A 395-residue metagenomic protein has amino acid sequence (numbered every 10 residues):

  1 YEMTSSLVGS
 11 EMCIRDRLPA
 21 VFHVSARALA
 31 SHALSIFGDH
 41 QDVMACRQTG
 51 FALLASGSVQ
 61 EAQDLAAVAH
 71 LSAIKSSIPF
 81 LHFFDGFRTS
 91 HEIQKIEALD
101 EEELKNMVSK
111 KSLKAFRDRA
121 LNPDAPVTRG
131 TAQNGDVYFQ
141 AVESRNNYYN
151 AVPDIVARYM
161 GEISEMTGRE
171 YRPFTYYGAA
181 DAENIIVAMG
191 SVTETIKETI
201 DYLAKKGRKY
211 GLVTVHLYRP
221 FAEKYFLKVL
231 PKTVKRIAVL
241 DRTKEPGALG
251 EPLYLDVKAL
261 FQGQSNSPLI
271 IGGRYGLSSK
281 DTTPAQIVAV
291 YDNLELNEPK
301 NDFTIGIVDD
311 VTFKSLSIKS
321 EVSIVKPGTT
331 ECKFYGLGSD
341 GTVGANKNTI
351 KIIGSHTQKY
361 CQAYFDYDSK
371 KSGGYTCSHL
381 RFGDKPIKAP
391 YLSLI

Functional and structural regions predicted by a protein language model:
Y1-G9, I14: Single conserved hydrophobic/aromatic residue that forms the stacking wall/gate of nucleotide- or nucleobase-binding
A33-F51, F226-E245, F365-I395: A structural-propensity feature for long, helix-poor, extended segments
L34-G86, K110, G263-G276: Conserved thiamine diphosphate
F80-Y176: Conformationally flexible catalytic loops at phosphate/diphosphate-handling active centers
D85-D124, K228-S265, I271: Terminal amphipathic helices with adjacent charged low-complexity linkers/tails
G161-N184, L316-T329: Glycine-/acidic-rich phosphate or pyrophosphate-binding loops and their flanking alpha/beta elements
M166, A180-D181, V187-H216, G328-L394: Anionic-ligand anchoring segments at beta-strand to alpha-helix junctions in alpha/beta enzyme folds, i.e., glycine
R236-V325: Peripheral docking tails and interdomain loops at the edges of cofactor- or intermediate-handling domains
